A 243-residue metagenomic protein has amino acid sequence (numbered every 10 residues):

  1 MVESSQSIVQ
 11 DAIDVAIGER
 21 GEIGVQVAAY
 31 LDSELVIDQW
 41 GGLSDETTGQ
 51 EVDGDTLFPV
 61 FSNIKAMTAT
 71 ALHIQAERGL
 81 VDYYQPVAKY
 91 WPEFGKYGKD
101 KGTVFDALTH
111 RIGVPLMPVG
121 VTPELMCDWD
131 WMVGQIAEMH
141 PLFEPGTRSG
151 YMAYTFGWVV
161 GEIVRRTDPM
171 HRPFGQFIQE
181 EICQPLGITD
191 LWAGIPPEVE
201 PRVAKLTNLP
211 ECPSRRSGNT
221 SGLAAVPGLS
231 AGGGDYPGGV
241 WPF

Functional and structural regions predicted by a protein language model:
V2-V60, D82-Q85: Short, conserved catalytic-motif segment at the N-terminal edge
S5, V9, V60, I64 (+4 more regions): Hydrophobic (often cysteine-bearing) scaffold residues that line and stabilize catalytic clefts of nucleotide/cofactor
D11, T70, K89, W158-E162: Positions in alpha-helical segments
E22-G24, R78, D82-Y84, I136 (+2 more regions): Short secondary-structure junction motifs
Y30, E34, G41, P59 (+3 more regions): Non-cleavable N-terminal signal-anchor transmembrane helices
V36, M67, H73-P92, T167-I195: Short, well-structured active-site flanking segments
D45, Y97-F243: Short, surface-exposed loop or secondary-structure junction motifs that flank catalytic or metal-binding residues
